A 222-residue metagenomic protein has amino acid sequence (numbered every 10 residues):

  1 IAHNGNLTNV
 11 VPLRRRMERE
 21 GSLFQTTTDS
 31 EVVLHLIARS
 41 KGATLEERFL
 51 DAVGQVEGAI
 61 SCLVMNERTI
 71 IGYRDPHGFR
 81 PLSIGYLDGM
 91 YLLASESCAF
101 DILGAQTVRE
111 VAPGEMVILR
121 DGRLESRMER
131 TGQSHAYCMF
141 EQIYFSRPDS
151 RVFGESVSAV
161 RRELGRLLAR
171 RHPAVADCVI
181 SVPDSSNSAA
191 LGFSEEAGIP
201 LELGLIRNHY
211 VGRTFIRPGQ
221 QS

Functional and structural regions predicted by a protein language model:
I1-P113, I118-C178, V182: Conserved short alpha-helical segments that host acidic/polar catalytic motifs at enzyme active sites
H35-A38, I71-Y73, S188-G192, V211-I216: Short, solvent-exposed polar/charged micro-motifs at secondary-structure junctions
E67-T69, S181-A189, E196, H209-V211: A glycine-rich phosphate-binding loop feature that marks nucleotide/adenosyl-phosphate handling sites
G85, R161, G165, G192 (+2 more regions): Glycine-centered structural positions embedded in regular secondary structure
D88, S146-R147, E195, G212 (+1 more regions): Intrinsically disordered, low-complexity regions enriched in small/polar residues
P113-M116, R120, S188-E202: Structured, non-catalytic alpha/beta "coupling" segments that mediate domain-domain communication and provide generic
G198-S222: Short, glycine/charge-rich flexible loops or terminal/linker lids adjacent to PRPP-binding catalytic cores
